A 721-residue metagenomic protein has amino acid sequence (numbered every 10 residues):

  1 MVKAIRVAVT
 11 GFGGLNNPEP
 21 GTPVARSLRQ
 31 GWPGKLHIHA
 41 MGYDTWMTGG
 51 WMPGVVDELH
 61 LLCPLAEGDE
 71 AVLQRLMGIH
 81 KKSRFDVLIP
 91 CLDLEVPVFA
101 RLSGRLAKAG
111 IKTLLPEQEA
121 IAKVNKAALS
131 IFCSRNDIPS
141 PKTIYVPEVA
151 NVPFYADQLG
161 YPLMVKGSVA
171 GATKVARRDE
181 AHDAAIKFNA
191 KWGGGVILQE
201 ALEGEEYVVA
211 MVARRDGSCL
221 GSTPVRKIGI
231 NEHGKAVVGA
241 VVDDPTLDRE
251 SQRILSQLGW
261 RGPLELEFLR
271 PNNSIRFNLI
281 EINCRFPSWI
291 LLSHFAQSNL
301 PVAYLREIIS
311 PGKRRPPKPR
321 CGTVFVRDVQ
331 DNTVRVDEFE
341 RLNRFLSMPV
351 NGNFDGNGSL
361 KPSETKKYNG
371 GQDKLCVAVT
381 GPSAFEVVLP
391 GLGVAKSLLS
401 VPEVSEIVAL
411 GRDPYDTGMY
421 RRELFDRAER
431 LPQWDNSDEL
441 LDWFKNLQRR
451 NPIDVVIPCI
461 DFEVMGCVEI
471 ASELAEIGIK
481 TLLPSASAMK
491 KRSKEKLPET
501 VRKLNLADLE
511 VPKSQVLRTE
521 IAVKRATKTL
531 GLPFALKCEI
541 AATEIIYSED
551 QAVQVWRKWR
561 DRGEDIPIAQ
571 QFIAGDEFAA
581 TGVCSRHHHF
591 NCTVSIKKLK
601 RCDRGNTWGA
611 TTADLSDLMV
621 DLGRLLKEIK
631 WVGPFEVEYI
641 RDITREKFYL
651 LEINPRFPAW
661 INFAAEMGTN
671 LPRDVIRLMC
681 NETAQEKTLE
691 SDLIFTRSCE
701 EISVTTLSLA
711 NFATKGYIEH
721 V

Functional and structural regions predicted by a protein language model:
M1-L114, A150, L360-L482, I521: ATP-binding N-terminal substructure of ATP-dependent carboxylate-amine bond-forming enzymes
D69-Q74, L115, I121-A127, K174-A176 (+6 more regions): Short, charged, surface-exposed secondary-structure boundary motifs
E119-E205, A213-C219, P245-R249, A488-G575 (+2 more regions): Active-site nucleotide/adenylate-binding loops and adjacent lid/helix of ATP-dependent enzymes
V152-P153, P271, V302-A378, V523-A526 (+1 more regions): Peripheral (often C-terminal) accessory segments that flank ATP-dependent C-N-forming ligase machineries
R178-D179, I186-G193, Q199-G259, R270 (+9 more regions): ATP-dependent carboxylate/phosphate-activation module, predominantly the ATP-grasp catalytic core and closely related
R261-N273, V632-I643: A short glycine-rich, hydrophobically flanked beta-strand micro-motif that places a catalytic Asp/Glu for divalent metal
I275-F277, E646-F648: Conserved protein kinase catalytic/activation segment
